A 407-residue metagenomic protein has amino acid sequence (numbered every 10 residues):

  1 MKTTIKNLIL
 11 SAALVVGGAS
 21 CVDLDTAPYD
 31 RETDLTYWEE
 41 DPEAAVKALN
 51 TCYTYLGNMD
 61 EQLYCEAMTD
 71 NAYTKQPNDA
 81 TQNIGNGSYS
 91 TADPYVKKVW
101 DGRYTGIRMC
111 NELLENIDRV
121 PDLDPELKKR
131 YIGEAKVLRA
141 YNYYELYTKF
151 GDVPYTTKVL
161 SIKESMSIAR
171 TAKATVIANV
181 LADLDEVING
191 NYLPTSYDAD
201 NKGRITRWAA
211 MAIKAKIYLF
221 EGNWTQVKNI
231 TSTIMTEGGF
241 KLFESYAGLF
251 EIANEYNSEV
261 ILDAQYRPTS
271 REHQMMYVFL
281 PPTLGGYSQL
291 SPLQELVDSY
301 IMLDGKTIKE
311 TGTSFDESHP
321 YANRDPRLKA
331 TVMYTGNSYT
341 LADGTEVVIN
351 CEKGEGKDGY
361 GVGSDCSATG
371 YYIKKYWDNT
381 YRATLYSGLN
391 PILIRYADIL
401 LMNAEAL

Functional and structural regions predicted by a protein language model:
M1-D30: Bacterial Sec-dependent N-terminal signal peptides
T4, G18-S20, R119-K136, E221-T236 (+1 more regions): Secondary-structure transition into beta-strands, especially the periplasmic turns and strand N-termini that construct
S20-Y64, Y300-T311, S318-H319: Membrane-proximal, proline-rich intrinsically disordered regions
V22-D25, D60-Q62, Y73-P77, L146-Y155 (+2 more regions): Proline-centered turn/helix-capping motifs that create local helix->coil transitions or kinks
D41-G57, D79-F150, S165-A178, L184-D198 (+5 more regions): Conserved, well-structured interaction surfaces
Y155, V159-E255: Hydrophobic, small-residue-rich alpha-helical packing segments that form membrane-like cores
I213-G222, T231-S318: Polar, glycine-rich mid-to-C-terminal structural blocks that act as macromolecule-binding/assembly scaffolds
F315-R395: Flexible, polar/acidic helix-loop-strand segments at domain edges
